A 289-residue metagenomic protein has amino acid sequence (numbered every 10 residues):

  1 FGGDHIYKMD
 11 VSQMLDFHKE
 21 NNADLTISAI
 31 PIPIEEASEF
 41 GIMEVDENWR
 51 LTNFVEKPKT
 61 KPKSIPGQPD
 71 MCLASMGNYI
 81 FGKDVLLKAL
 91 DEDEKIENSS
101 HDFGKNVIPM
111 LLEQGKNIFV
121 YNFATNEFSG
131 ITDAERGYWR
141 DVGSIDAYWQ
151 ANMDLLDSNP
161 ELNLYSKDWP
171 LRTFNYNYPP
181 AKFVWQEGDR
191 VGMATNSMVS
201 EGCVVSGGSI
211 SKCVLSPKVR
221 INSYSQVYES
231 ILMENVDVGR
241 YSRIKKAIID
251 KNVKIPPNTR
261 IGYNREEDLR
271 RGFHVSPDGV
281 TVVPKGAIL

Functional and structural regions predicted by a protein language model:
F1-I6: Short beta-strand-to-loop acidic/aromatic patch adjacent to the donor-nucleotide binding site
K8-D84, D91: Conserved core of the sugar-phosphate nucleotidyltransferase
D84, K88, E92-L289: Left-handed beta-helix
